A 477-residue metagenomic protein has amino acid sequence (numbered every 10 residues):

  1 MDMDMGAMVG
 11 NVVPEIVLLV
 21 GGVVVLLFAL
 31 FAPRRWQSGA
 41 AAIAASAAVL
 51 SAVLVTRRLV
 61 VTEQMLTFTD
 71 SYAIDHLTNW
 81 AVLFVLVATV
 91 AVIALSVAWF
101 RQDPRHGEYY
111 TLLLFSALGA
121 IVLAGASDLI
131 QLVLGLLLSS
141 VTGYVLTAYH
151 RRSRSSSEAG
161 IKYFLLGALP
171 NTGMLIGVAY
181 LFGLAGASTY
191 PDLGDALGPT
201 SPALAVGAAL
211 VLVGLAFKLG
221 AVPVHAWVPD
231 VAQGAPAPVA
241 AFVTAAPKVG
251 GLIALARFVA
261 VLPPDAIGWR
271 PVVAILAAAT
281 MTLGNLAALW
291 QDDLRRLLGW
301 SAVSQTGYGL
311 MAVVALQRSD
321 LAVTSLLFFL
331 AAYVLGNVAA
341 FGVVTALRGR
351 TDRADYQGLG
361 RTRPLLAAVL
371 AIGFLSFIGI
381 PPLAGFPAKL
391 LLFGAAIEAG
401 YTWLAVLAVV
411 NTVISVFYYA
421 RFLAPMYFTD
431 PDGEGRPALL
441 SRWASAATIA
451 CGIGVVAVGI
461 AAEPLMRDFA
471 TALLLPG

Functional and structural regions predicted by a protein language model:
M1-G477: Alpha-helical transmembrane segments of multi-pass membrane proteins predominantly involved in bioenergetics
